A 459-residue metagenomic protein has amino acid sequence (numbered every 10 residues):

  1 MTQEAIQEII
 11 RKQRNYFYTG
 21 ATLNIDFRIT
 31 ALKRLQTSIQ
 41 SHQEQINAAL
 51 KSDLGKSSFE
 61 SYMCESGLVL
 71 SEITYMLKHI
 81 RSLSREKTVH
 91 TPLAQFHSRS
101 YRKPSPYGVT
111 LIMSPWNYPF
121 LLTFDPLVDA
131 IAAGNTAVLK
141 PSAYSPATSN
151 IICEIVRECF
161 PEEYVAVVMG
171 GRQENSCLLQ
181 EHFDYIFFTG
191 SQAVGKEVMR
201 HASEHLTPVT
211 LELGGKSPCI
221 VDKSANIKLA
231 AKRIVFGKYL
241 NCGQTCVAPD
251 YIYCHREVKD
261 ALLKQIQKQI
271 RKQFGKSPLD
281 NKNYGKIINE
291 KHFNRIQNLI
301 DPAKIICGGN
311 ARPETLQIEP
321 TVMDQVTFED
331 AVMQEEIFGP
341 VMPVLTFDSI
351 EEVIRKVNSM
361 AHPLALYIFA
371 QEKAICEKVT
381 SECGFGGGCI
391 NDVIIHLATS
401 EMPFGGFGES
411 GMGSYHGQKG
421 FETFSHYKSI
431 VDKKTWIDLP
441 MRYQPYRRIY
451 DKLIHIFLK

Functional and structural regions predicted by a protein language model:
M1-Y101: N-terminal Rossmann-like NAD(P)+-binding subdomain of aldehyde/semialdehyde dehydrogenases
I6, I25, Q43, I227 (+3 more regions): Residues at or immediately preceding the N-termini of alpha-helices
F17, A21, Q36-I39, Q43 (+13 more regions): Structural signal for hydrophobic packing residues in well-ordered secondary-structure cores of soluble enzyme domains
L23-N24, I220, I318-K459: Conserved C-terminal structural/oligomerization subdomain of aldehyde/semialdehyde dehydrogenase
R28, I73, G134, V165 (+7 more regions): Residue-level signal for inorganic ion chemistry
L93-L229: Rossmann-like NAD(P) dinucleotide-binding subdomain of oxidoreductase/dehydrogenase enzymes
F160, A193-F328, I390, K452 (+1 more regions): ALDH superfamily catalytic-core signature
